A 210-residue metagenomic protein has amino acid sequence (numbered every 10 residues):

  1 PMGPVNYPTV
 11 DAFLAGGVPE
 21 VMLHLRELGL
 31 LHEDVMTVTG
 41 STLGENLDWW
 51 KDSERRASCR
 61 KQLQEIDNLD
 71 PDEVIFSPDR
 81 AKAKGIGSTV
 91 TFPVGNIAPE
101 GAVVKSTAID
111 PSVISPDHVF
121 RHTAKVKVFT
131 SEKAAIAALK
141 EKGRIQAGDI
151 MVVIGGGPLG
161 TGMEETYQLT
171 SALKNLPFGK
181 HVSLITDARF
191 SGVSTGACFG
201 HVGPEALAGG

Functional and structural regions predicted by a protein language model:
P1-G196, H201-A206, G210: Catalytic or ion-coupling anion/metal-binding cores of large enzyme and transporter domains
